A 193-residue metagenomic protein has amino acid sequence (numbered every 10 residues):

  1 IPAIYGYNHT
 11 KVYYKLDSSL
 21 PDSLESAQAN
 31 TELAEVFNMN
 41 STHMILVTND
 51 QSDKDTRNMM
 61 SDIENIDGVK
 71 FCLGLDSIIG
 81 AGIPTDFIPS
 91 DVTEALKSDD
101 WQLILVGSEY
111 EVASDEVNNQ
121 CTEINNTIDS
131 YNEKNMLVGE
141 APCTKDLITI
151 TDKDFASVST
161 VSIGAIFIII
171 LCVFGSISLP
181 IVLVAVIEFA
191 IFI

Functional and structural regions predicted by a protein language model:
I1, V36, T144-S162, I191: Loop-to-transmembrane-helix entry motif
I1-S26: Transmembrane helices with small-residue packing motifs
P2-Y5, R57, E188-I193: Aromatic-anchored segments of alpha-helical transmembrane domains
L20-S23, Q28, K54-V106, K145-D146: Extracytoplasmic
D22-S41: Membrane-proximal juxtamembrane linkers immediately C-terminal to transmembrane helices
T31, S61, T122, N126: Active-site phosphate/pyrophosphate- and oxyanion-stabilizing loops and adjacent acidic/basic residues in soluble
S41-D50, V92-D152: A short beta-strand structural signal in non-transmembrane regions
S157-I193: Interfacial segments of transmembrane alpha-helices in multi-pass membrane proteins
